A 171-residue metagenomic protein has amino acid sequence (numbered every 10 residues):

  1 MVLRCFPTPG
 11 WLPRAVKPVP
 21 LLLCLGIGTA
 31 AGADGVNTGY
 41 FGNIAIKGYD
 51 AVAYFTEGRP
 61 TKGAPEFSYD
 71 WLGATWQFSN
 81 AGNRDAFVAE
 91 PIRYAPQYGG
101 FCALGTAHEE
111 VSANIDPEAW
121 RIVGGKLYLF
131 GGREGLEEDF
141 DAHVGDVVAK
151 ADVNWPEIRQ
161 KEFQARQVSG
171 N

Functional and structural regions predicted by a protein language model:
M1-R14: N-terminal secretory signal peptides that target proteins for export/translocation
T8-P9, P18-V19, D70: Short hydrophobic "helix-edge" motifs at membrane interfaces and signal-peptide entry regions
G10, G26-G28, G32: Residue-identity detector for glycine
A15-G28: Bacterial N-terminal signal peptides
G32-N171: Charged, low-complexity intrinsically disordered segments
